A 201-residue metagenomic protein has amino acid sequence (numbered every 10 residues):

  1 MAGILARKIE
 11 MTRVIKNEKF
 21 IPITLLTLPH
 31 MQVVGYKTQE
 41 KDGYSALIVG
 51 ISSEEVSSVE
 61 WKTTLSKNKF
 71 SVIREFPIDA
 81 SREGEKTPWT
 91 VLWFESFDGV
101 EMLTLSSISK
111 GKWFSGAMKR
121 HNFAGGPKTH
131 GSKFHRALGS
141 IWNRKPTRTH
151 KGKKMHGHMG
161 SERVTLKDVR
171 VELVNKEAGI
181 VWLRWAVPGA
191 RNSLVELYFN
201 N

Functional and structural regions predicted by a protein language model:
M1-N201: Extended basic (Lys/Arg/His-rich) segments that typically form rRNA-contacting surfaces in ribosomal proteins
